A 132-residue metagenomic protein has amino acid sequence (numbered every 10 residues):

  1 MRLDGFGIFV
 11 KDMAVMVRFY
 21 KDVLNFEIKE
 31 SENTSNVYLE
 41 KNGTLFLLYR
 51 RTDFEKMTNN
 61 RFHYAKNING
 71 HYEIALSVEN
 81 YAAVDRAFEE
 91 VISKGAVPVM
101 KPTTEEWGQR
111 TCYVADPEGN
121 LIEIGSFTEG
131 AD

Functional and structural regions predicted by a protein language model:
M1-D4, E27-A115, T128-D132: Vicinal oxygen chelate
G7, A14, D85: Conserved catalytic core of two-component sensor histidine kinases
I8-K11, E79: Residue-level signal for the nucleotide or nucleotide-sugar donor/cofactor binding architecture
V10, K21, T44-L45: Generic N-terminal initiation segments characterized by hydrophobic and/or small/turn-forming residues
V10-M13, E106-W107: Conserved beta-strand-loop-alpha-helix junction that forms the acyl-donor binding cleft
M16-K21, V91, D116-G119: Conserved active-site tyrosine of GNAT-family acetyltransferases
L24: Major-groove DNA-recognition helix of helix-turn-helix-type DNA-binding domains
L121-I124: Short glycine-/small-residue motifs
